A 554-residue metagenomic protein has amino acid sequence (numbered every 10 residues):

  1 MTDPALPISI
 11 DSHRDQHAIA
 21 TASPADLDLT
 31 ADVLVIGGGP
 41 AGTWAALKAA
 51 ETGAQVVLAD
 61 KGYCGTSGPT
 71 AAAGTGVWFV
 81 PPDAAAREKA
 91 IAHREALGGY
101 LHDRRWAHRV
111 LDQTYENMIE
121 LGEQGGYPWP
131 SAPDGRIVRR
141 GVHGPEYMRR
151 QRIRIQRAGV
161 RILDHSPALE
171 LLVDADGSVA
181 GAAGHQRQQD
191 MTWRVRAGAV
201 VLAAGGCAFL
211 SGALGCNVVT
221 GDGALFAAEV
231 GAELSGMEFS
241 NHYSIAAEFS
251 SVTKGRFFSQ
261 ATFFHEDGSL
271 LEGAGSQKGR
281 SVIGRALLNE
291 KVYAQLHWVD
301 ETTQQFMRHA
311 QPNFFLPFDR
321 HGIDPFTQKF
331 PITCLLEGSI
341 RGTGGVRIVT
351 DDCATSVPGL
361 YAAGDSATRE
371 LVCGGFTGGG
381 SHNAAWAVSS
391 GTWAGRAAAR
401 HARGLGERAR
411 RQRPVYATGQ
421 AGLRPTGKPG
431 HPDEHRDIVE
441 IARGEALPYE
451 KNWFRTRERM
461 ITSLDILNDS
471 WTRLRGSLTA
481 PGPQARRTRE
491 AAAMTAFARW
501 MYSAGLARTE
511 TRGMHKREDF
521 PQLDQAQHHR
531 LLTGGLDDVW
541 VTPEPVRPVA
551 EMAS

Functional and structural regions predicted by a protein language model:
M1-V33: Extreme N-terminal leader/targeting segments of oxidoreductases
D3-L6, Y115-E116, L121-L169, E238-G378 (+1 more regions): Mobile, glycine/GP-rich and aromatic-enriched active-site lid/loop segments adjacent to catalytic centers
D28-A31, Q189-A199, S356-V357: Core beta-strand elements of the Rossmann-like FAD/NAD(P) dinucleotide-binding domain in flavoenzyme oxidoreductases
V33-L58: N-terminal Rossmann-like FAD-binding beta1-loop-alpha1 element of flavoenzymes
E51-A72: Glycine-rich FAD pyrophosphate-binding loop
W78-V110: Glycine-rich active-site loop/strand segments that organize a redox cofactor
A199-S251, E370, G374-A397: Glycine-rich loop(s) and the adjacent beta-strand/alpha-helix scaffold that form part
H401-Q484: Long, amphipathic alpha-helical stalk/connector segments used for oligomerization, subunit docking, or mechanical
